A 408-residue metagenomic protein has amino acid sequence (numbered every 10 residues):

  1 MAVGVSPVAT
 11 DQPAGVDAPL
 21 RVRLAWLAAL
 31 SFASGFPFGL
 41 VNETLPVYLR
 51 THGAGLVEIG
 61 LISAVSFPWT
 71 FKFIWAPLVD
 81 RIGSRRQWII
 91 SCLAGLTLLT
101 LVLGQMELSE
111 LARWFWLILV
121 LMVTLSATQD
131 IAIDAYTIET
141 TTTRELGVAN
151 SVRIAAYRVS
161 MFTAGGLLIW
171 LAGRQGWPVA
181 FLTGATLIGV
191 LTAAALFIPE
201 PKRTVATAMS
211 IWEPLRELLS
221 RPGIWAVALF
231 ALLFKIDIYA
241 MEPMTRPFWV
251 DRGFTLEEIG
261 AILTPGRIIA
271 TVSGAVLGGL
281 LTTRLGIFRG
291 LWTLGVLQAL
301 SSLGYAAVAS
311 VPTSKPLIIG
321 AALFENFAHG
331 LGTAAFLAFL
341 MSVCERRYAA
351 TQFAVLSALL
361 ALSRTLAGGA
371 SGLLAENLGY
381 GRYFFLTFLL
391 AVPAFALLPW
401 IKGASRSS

Functional and structural regions predicted by a protein language model:
P7-R21, E200-L229: Juxtamembrane intracellular "pre-TM" segments in multi-pass secondary transporters
G15-W69, W225-F230, F234-R252, G260: Helix-loop boundary and gating motifs at the non-cytosolic
F32, L99, L111-Q129, T313-A335: Hydrophobic core of transmembrane alpha-helices in multi-pass small-molecule transporters, especially MFS/SLC-type
L56, T143-V152, L256-E257, R346-L356: Loop-to-transmembrane helix entry/capping segments in MFS-fold secondary transporters and related SLC/MFSD carriers
F71-S84, S273-R289, A375-E376: Helix-to-loop junctions at the C-terminal end of transmembrane segments in multipass secondary transporters
I90, A94-L111, V296-T313: C-terminal ends and interior cores of transmembrane alpha-helices in multi-pass membrane transporters/permeases
T186-T204, L397-K402: C-terminal membrane-cytosol helix-exit motif in multi-pass small-molecule transporters
R289-F339: C-terminal transmembrane helical hairpin of 12-TM major facilitator-type secondary transporters
